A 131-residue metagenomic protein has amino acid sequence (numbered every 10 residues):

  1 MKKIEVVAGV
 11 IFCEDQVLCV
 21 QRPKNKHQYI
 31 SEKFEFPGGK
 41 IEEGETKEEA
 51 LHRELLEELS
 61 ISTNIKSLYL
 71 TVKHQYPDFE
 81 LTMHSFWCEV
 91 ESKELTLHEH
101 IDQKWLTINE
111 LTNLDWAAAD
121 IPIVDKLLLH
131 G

Functional and structural regions predicted by a protein language model:
M1-L18, K40: Conserved N-terminal beta-strand and adjoining loop/helix that marks the start of the Nudix/MutT-like hydrolase domain
E5-V7, D15, L81-H84, I101: Change "...and in nucleic-acid phosphodiester-cleaving endonucleases..." to "...and in nucleic-acid processing enzymes
I11-F12, C19, C88-V90, W105: Conserved hydrophobic "DFG−1" position in protein kinase catalytic cores
Q16-E57: Conserved Nudix-box catalytic region and its N-terminal flanking loop in Nudix hydrolases and closely related
A50-L55, L68, F86, Q103: Hydrophobic packing within well-folded, soluble alpha/beta domains
E58-I65: Short secondary-structure junctions
S62, T71-E94, K104: Active-site-adjacent beta-strand/loop module that shapes the phosphate/pyrophosphate-binding cleft
W87, T96-L127: NUDIX/MutT-family hydrolases
